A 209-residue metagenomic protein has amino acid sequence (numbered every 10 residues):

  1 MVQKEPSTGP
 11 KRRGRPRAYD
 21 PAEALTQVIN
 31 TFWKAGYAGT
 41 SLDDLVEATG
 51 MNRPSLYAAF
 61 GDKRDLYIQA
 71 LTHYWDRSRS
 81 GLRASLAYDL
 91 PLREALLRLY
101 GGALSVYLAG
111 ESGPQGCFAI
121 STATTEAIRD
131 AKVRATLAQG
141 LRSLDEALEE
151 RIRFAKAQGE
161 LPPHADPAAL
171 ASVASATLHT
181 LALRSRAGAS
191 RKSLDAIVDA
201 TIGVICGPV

Functional and structural regions predicted by a protein language model:
M1-K11, R98-A109, R142-E146, E150-Q158 (+3 more regions): C-terminal peripheral helix-coil segments that are non-catalytic and often amphipathic
V2, E23, Q27, T31-D65 (+1 more regions): Helix-turn-helix
R13-P16: Arg/Lys-rich, glycine/proline-spaced intrinsically disordered segments in nuclear chromatin/transcription regulators
Q69, R83-Q115, P167-A174: Hydrophobic alpha-helical connector segments
T72-S78: Short, basic, alpha-helical segments at the C-terminal edge of helix-turn-helix-like DNA-binding modules
R77, A84, K132-S143, E150 (+1 more regions): Short, solvent-exposed amphipathic helices
A95-L96, G110-R134: Amphipathic alpha-helical segments used for helix-helix packing
